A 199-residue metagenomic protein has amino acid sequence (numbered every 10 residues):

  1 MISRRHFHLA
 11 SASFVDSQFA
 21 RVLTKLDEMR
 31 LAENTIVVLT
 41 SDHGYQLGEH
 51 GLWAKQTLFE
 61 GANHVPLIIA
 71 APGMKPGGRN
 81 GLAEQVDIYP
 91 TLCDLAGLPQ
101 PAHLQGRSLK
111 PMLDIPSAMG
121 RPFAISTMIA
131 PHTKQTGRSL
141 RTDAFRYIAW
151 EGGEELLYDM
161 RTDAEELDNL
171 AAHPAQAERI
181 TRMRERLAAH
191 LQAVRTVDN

Functional and structural regions predicted by a protein language model:
M1-A10: N-terminal secretory signal peptides and thylakoid transit peptides that target proteins across membranes
L9-A10, E165-Q176: Active-site-proximal N-terminal segment of extracellular/periplasmic enzymes that hydrolyze or transfer
F14-D16: Outer-membrane beta-barrel transmembrane strands
T24-M74, E84, T133: Histidine-centered active-site microenvironments of extracellular/periplasmic hydrolases and transferases
N34, L82, H103-G106, T181: Non-catalytic, surface-exposed connector residues within folded enzymatic/regulatory domains
H43-E49, A70, K75, V86-Y89 (+4 more regions): C-terminal cap/loop subdomain of S1 sulfatases and analogous C-terminal strand-loop tails that border
A62, R79-V86, A177: Short, solvent-exposed loop/helix junctions and linker helices that flank or host conserved functional motifs
M183-L187: Short amphipathic alpha-helical coiled-coil/interface segments
